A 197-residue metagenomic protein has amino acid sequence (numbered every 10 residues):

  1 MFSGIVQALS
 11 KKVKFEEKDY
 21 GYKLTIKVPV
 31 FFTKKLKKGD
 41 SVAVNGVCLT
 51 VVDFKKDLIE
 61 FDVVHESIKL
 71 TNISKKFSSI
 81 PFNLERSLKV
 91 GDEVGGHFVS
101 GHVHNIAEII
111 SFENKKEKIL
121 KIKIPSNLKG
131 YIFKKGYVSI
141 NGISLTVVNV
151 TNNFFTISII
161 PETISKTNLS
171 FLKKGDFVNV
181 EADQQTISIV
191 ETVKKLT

Functional and structural regions predicted by a protein language model:
M1-T197: Conserved loop->alpha-helix
